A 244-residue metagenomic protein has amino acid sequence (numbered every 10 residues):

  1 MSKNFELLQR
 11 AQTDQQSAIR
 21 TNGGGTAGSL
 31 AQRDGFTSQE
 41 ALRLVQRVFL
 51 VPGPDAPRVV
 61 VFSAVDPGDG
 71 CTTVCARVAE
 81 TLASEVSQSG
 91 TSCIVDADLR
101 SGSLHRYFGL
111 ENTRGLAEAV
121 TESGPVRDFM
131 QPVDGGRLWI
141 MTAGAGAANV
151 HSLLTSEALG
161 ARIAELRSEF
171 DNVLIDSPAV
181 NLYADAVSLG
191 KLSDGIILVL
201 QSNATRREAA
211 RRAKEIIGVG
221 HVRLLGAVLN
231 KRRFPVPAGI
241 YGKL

Functional and structural regions predicted by a protein language model:
M1-L244: P-loop NTP-binding module
